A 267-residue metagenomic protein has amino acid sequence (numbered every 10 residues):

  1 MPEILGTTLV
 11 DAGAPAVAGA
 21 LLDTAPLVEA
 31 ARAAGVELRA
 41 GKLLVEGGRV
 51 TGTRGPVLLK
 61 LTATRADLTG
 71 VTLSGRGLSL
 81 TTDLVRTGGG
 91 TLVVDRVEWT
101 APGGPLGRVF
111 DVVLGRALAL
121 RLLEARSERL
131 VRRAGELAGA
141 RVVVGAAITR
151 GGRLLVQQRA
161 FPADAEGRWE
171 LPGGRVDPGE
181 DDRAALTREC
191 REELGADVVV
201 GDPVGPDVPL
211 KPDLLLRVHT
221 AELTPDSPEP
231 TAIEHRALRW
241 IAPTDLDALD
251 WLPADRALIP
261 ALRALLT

Functional and structural regions predicted by a protein language model:
M1-V45: Hydrophobic ligand-binding cavity/cleft-lining segments
A14-P15, T64-D67, L84-L92: A short, structured loop/turn motif at beta-sheet edges
T72-R121: Beta-strand/loop substructures that line and gate deep hydrophobic ligand-binding cavities in soluble
A101-L137, L258-T267: A conserved amphipathic terminal alpha-helix motif
E136-L154, R175, P206: Conserved N-terminal beta-strand and adjoining loop/helix that marks the start of the Nudix/MutT-like hydrolase domain
R150-A196: Conserved Nudix-box catalytic region and its N-terminal flanking loop in Nudix hydrolases and closely related
D197-P206: A short coil-to-beta-strand element that immediately follows conserved catalytic motifs
P206-E229, A237-D245, A261-L262: Active-site-adjacent beta-strand/loop module that shapes the phosphate/pyrophosphate-binding cleft
